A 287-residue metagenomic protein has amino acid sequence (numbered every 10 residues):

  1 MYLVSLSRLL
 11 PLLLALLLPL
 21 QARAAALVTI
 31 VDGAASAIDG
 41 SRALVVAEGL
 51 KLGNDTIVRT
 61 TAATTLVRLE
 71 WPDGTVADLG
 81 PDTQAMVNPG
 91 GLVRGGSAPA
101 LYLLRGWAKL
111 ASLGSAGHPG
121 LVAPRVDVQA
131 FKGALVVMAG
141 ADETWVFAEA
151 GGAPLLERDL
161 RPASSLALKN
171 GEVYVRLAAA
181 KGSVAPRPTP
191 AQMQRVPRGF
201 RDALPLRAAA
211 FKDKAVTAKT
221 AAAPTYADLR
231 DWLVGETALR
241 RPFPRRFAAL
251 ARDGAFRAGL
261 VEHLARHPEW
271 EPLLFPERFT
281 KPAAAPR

Functional and structural regions predicted by a protein language model:
M1-L6: N-terminal secretory signal peptides that target proteins for export/translocation
R8-P19: Bacterial N-terminal signal peptides
A24-V173, A178-E262: Flexible, surface-exposed loop/linker segments and immediately adjacent secondary-structure boundaries
R246-R287: C-terminal non-catalytic accessory extensions
